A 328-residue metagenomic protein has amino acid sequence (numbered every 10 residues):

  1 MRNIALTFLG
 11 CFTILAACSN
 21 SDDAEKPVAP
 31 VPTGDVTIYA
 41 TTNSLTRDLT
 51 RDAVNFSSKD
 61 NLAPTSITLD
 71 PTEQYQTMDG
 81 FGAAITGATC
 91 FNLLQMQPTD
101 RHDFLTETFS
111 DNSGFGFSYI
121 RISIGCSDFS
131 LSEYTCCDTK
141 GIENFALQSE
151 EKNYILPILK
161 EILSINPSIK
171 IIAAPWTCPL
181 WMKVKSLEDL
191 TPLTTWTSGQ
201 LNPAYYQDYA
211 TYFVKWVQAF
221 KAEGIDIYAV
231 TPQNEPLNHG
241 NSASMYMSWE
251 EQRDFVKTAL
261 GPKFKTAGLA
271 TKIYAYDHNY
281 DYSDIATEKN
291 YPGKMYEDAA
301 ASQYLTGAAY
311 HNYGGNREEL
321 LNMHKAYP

Functional and structural regions predicted by a protein language model:
M1-A16: Sec-dependent bacterial lipoprotein signal peptides
T13-T33: Bacterial Sec-dependent N-terminal signal peptides
A29-K59: N-terminal zymogen propeptides
G34, D79, P167, L269-T271: Residue-level signal for beta-strand positions within conserved beta-sheet cores that form or flank
L49-I227, S248, T258: N-terminal catalytic cores of secreted or lumenal carbohydrate-active enzymes
G87-F91, G125-F129, W176-W181, Q233-H239 (+2 more regions): Solvent-exposed loop/turn segments at secondary-structure junctions within structured extracellular/periplasmic domains
Q207-A229, P236-P328: Active-site neighborhood of glycoside hydrolase catalytic domains
